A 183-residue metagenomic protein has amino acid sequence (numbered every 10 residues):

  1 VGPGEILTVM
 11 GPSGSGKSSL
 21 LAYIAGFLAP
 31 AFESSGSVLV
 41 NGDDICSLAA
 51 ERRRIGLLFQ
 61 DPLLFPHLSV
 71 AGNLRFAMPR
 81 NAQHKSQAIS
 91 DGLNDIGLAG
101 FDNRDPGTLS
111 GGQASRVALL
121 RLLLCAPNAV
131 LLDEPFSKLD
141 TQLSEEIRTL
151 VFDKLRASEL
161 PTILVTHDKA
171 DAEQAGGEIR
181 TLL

Functional and structural regions predicted by a protein language model:
A29, L48-A49, L68-Q87, D95: ABC-type ATPase nucleotide-binding domains, specifically the catalytic core motifs of the NBD
D43-F59, R80: ABC ATPase NBD coupling module
H84-D102, L150-D153: Conserved ABC ATPase "signature" region
D105-L109, Q113: Conserved ABC ATPase signature
L119: Hydrophobic anchor residue at the start of the ABC signature
L124-N128: A short, proline-enriched helix->beta-strand linker immediately N-terminal to the Walker B motif in ABC-type P-loop
V130-E134: Catalytic Walker B motif of ABC-type/P-loop ATPase nucleotide-binding domains
E159-V165: Conserved H-loop
